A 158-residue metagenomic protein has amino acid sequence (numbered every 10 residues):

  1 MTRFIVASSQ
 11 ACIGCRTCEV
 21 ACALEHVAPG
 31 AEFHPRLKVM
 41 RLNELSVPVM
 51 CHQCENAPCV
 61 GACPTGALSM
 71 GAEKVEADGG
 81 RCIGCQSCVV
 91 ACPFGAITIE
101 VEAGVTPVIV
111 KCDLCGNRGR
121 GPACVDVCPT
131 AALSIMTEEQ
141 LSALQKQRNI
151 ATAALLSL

Functional and structural regions predicted by a protein language model:
M1-K74: Long, charged N-terminal interaction/targeting segments
M1-T2, P35-R36, R41-H52, N56-G61 (+1 more regions): Flanking helices and flexible, charged tails adjoining ferredoxin-like Fe-S electron-transfer domains in multi-subunit
